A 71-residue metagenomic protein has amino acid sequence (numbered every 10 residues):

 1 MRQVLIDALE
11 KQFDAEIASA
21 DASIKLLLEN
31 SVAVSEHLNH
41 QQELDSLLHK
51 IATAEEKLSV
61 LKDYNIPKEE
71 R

Functional and structural regions predicted by a protein language model:
M1-R71: Extended, charge-rich alpha-helical interface modules
